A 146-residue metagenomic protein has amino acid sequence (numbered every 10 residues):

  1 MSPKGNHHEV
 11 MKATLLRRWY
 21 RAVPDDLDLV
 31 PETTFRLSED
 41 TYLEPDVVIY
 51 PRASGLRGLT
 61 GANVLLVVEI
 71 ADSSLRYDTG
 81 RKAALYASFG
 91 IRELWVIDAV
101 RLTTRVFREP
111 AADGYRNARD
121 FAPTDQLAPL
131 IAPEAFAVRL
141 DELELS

Functional and structural regions predicted by a protein language model:
M1-S146: Gly/Pro/Ser/Thr-rich low-complexity, intrinsically disordered segments predominantly at protein N-termini
